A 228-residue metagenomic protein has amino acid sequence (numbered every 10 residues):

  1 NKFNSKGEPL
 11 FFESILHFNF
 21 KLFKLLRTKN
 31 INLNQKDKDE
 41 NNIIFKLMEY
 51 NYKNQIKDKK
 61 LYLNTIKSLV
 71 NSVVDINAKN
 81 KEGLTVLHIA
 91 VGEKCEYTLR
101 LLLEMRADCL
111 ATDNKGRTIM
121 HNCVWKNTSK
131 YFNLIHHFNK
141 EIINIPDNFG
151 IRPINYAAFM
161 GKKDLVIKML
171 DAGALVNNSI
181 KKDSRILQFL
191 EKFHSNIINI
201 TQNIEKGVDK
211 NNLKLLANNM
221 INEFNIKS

Functional and structural regions predicted by a protein language model:
L10, L26, L33, I43 (+7 more regions): Fold-core signature of tandem repeat domains
E13-N19, K46-Y62, I89-C95, N122-T128 (+2 more regions): Ankyrin repeat A-helix N-terminal signature
K21-L22, L61, T65, Y97-T98 (+2 more regions): Conserved ankyrin/ankyrin-like repeat signature
K24-N32, K67-D75, R100-D108, N133-I142 (+1 more regions): Ankyrin repeat domain, specifically the short helix-to-loop turn at the C-terminus of the second helix of each repeat
W125-S129, E141-V176: Ankyrin-repeat and related helical/solenoid repeat scaffolds used for protein-protein interactions
D171-S228: Ankyrin-repeat-protein effector appendages
